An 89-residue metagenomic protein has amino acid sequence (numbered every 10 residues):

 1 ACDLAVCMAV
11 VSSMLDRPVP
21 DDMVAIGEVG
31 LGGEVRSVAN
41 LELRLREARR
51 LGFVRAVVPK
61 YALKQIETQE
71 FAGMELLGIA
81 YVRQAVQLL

Functional and structural regions predicted by a protein language model:
A1-L89: Peripheral, non-AAA+ core regions of ATP-driven protein-machinery
